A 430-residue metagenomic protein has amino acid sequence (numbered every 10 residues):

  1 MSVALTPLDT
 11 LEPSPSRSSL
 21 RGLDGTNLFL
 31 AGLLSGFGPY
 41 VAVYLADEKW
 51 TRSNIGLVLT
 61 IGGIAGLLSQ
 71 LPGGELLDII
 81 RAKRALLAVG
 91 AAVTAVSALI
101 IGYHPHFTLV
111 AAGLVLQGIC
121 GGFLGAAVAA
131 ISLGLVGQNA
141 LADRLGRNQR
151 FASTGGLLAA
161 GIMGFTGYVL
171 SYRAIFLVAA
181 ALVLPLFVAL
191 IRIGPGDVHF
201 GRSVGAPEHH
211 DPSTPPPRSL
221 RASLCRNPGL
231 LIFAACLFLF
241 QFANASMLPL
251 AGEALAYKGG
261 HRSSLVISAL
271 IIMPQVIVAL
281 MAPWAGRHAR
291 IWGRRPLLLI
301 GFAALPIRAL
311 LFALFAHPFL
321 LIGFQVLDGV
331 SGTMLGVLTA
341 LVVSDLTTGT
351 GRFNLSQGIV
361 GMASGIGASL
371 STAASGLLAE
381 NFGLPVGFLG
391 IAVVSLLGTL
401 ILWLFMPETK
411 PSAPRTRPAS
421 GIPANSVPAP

Functional and structural regions predicted by a protein language model:
S2-S18, D197-F233, G421-A429: Juxtamembrane intracellular "pre-TM" segments in multi-pass secondary transporters
P13-G63, I232, C236, Q241-L255: Helix-loop boundary and gating motifs at the non-cytosolic
R52-S53, Q138-N148, S264-L265, T348-V360: Loop-to-transmembrane helix entry/capping segments in MFS-fold secondary transporters and related SLC/MFSD carriers
S69-A82, M281-G293, A379: Helix-to-loop junctions at the C-terminal end of transmembrane segments in multipass secondary transporters
A85-L99, P296-L311: Structural signature of the two symmetry-related core transmembrane helices
V115-A152, V342, G349: Cytoplasmic helix-loop-helix junction between adjacent transmembrane helices in 12-TM secondary transporters
Y168-A181, L377-S395: A membrane-interface helix-boundary motif in multi-pass transporters
A181-S203, G398-M406: C-terminal membrane-cytosol helix-exit motif in multi-pass small-molecule transporters
